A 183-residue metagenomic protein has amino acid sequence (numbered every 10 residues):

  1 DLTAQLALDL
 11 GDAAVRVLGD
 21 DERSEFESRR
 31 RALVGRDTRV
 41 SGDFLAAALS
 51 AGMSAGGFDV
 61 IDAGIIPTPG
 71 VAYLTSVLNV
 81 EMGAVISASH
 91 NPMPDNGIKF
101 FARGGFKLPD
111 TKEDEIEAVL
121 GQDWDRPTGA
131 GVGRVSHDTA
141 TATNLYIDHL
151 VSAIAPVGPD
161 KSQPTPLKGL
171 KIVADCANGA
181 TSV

Functional and structural regions predicted by a protein language model:
D1-A51, A55-G56, M82, V135-I172: An N-terminal, well-structured beta->alpha segment
G35, V85-S89, F101, D175: Short beta-strand segments
T38, A88-M93, G179: Short glycine-rich anion-binding loops that position phosphate/pyrophosphate groups of nucleotides and phosphorylated
F44-A47, A72-T75, P94-K99, V183: Short acidic, glycine/serine/threonine-rich loops at helix termini
G56-I66: Conserved phosphate-binding/catalytic loops in two-lobed NTP-binding clefts
G64-E81, H149, A153: Conserved phosphate-binding catalytic cores of ATP/NTP-utilizing and phosphoryl-transfer enzymes
V80-N91, G97: Hydrophobic or amphipathic alpha-helical targeting/insertion segments
N96-V183: Gly/Ser/Thr-enriched, mixed-charge loops and adjacent short helices that form phosphate/oxyanion-binding elements
